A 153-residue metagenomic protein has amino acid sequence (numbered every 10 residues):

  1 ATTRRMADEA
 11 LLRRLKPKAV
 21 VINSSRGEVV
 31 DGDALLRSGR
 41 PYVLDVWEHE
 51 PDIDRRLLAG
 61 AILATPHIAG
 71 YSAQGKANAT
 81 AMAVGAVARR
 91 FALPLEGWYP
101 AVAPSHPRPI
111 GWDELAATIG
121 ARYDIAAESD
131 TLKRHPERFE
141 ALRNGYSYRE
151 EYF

Functional and structural regions predicted by a protein language model:
A1-R56: Rossmann-like adenosine-cofactor binding region
T2, G70, Q74, N78: A short glycine-/small-residue-rich loop at the edge of a beta-strand within enzyme catalytic domains
R26-G27, I68, Y99: Short loop/turn and capping residues at structural boundaries
V46-E48, P66-G70, V87-A92: Glycine-rich loops and low-complexity Gly/Arg-rich segments that provide flexible linkers or classic glycine-based
E48-E50, D54, L58-G60, A77-N78 (+2 more regions): Donor/substrate-binding cores of folate-linked one-carbon enzymes
R55-S72: Short FAD-binding loop at a beta-strand-to-alpha-helix junction that anchors the flavin cofactor in diverse
G75-F153: NAD(P)-dependent dehydrogenase/reductase Rossmann-like domain
